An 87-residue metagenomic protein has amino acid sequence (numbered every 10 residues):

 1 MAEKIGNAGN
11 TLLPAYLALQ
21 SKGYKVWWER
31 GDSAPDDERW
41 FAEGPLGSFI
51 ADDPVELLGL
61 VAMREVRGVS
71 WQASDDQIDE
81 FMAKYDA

Functional and structural regions predicted by a protein language model:
M1-S21, Q72-M82: Negatively charged, low-complexity tracts enriched in Asp/Glu with abundant Ser/Thr
A2, W40-G44, K84: A near-ubiquitous, low-amplitude feature marking generic local secondary-structure context
A2-K4, S33-E38, I50, Q77: Alpha-helical context
I5, E43-D53: A short, exposed loop/beta-hairpin motif centered on an aromatic-Gly-Thr core
P14-Q20, V55-V66: Short, hydrophobic/amphipathic alpha-helical patches that form generic packing surfaces within helical domains
S21-P45: Short aromatic-glycine-(Arg/Gly/Cys) micro-motifs in beta-strand/loop hairpins
V61-A87: Mixed-charge, Lys/Arg-enriched low-complexity segments
